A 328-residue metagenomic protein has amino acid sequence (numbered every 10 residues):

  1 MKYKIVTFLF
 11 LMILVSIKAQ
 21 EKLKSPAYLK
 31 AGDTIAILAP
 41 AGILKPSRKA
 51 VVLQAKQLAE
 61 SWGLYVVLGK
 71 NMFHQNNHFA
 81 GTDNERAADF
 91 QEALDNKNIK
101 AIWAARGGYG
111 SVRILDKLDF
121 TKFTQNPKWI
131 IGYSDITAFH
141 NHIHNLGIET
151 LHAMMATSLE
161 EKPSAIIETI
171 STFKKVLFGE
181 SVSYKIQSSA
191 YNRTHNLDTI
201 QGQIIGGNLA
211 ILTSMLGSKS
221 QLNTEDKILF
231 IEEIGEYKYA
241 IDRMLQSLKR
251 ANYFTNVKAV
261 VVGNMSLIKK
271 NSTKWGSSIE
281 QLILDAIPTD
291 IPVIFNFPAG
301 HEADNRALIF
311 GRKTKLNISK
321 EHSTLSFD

Functional and structural regions predicted by a protein language model:
M1-K22: Bacterial Sec-dependent N-terminal signal peptides
A19-N98: ATP/NTP phosphate-donor binding region
V51-V52, D83-A87, R243-L248, K274-Q281: Charged helix-capping and loop-helix junction motifs
L64, N98, T124-W129, I148 (+2 more regions): A short helix->loop->beta-strand "cap" motif at the edges of active sites that frequently abuts
F120-I143, E149-M155: Short, acidic/small-residue loops that bind anionic groups at enzyme active sites
E149-I211: Conserved anion/nucleotide-ligand pocket segment
S220-G276: Internal helical hairpin/lid segments
N264-D328: ATP/nucleoside-binding phosphotransfer catalytic cores, i.e., glycine-rich phosphate-binding loops
